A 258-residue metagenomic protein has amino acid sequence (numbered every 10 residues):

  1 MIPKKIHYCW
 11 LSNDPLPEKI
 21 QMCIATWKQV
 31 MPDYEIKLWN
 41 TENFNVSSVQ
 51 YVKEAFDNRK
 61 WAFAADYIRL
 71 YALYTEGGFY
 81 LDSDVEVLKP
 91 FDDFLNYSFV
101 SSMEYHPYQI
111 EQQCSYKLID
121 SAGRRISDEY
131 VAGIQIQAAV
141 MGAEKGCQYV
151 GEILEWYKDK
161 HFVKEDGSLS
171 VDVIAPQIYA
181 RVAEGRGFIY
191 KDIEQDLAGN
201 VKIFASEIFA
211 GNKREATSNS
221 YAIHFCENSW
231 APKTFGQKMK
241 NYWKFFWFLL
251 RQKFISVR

Functional and structural regions predicted by a protein language model:
M1-A65, S83-R258: Glycosyltransferase-associated regions of secretory-pathway enzymes, highlighting luminal stem/catalytic domains
D66-G78: Small-residue hinge/turn detector
